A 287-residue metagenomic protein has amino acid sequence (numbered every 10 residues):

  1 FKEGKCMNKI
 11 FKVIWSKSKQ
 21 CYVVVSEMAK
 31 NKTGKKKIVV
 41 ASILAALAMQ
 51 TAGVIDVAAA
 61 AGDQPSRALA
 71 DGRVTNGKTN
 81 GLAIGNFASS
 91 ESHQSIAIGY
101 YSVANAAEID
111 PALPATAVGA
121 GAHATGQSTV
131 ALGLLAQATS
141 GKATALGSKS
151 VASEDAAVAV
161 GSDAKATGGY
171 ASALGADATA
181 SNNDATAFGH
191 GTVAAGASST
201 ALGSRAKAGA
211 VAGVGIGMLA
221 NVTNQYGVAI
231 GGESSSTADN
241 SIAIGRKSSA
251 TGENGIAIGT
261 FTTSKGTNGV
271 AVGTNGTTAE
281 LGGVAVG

Functional and structural regions predicted by a protein language model:
F1-C6: Short, Lys/Arg-enriched N-terminal segments with co-localized hydrophobic residues within the first ~10-30 amino acids
I10, W15-K19, V23-K30, K37-L47 (+1 more regions): Glycine- and small/polar-enriched repetitive beta-structure motifs of secreted/surface proteins
